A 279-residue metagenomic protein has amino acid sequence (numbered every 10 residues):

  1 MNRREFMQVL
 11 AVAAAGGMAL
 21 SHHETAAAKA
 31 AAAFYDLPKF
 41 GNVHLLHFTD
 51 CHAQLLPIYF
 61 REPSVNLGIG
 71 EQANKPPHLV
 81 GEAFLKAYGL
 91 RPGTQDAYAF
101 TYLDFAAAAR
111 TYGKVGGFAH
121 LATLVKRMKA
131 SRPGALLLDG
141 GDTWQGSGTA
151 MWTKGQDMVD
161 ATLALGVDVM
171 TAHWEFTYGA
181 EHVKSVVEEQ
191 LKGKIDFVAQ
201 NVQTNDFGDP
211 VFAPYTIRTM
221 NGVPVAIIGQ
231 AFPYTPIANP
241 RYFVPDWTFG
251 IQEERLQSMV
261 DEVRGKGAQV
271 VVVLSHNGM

Functional and structural regions predicted by a protein language model:
N2-V12, G17-M279: Acidic, metal/ion-coordinating pockets
